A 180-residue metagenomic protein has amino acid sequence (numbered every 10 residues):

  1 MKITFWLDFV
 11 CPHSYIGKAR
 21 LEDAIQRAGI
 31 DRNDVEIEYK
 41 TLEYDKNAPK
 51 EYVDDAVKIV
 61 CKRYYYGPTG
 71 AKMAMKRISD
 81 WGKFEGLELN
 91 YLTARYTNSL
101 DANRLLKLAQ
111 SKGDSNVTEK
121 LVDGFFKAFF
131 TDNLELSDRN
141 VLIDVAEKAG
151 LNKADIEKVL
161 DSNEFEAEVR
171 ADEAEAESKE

Functional and structural regions predicted by a protein language model:
M1-K2, E51-Y52, Y65-T69, V145-G150: A broad, low-specificity signal for short, low-complexity segments enriched in glycine/proline and polar/charged
K2-N33, Y39, L106-E180: C-terminal cap of thioredoxin/glutaredoxin-like
A19-A128: Structural alpha/beta surface segment adjacent to cysteine/selenocysteine redox centers across thiol/disulfide enzymes
